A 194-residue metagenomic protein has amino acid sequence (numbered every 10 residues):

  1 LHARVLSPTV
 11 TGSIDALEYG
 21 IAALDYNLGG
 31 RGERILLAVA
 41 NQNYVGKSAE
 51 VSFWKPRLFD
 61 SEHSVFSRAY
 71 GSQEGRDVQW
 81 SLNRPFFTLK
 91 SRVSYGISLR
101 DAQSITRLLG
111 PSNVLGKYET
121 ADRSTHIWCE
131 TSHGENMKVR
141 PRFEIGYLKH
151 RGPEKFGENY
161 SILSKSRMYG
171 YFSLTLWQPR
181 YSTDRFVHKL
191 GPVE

Functional and structural regions predicted by a protein language model:
L1-N27, L36-A40, V45-K55, R68 (+3 more regions): Periplasmic polypeptide-binding modules associated with outer-membrane biogenesis and secretion
H2-R4, N27-R34, R57-S64, I105-P111 (+1 more regions): Flexible, solvent-exposed coil segments and beta strand-coil junctions, predominantly the extracellular/periplasmic
D15-L17, R31, V45-K47, S61 (+3 more regions): Short loop/turn segments at connectors of secondary-structure elements within structured domains
Y70-E194: Transmembrane beta-strand segments of outer-membrane beta-barrel domains in Gram-negative and organellar OMPs
